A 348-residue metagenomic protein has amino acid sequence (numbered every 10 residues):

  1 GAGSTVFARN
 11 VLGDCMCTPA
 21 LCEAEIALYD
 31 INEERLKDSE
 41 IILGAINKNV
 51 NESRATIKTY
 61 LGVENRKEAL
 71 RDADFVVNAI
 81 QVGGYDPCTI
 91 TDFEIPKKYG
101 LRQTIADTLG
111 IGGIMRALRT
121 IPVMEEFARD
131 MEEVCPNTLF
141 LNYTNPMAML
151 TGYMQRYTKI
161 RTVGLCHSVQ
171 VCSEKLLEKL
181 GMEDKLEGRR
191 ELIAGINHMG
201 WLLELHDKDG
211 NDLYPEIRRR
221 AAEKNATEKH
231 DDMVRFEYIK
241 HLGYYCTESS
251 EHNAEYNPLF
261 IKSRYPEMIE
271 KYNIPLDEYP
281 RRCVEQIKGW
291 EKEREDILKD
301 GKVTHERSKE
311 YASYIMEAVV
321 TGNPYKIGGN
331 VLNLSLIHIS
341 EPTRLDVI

Functional and structural regions predicted by a protein language model:
A2-C22: N-terminal Rossmann-like dinucleotide-binding module
G3, Q81-Y85, P146: Short glycine-rich anion-binding loops that position phosphate/pyrophosphate groups of nucleotides and phosphorylated
C17-E52: Glycine-rich phosphate-binding loop and adjoining beta1-alpha1-beta2 segment of Rossmann-like nucleotide-binding folds
K48-D74, Q81-G84, Q103-L109, G113 (+2 more regions): A structured beta-alpha segment of the ubiquitous adenosine-cofactor-binding alpha/beta core
F75-K97: Short, solvent-exposed beta-strand-terminating loops
T89-R156: Rossmann-fold NAD(P)-binding glycine/threonine-rich loop
V134, L139, Y143-D209: Rossmann-fold dinucleotide-binding core
G181-S340, R344, I348: Long, compositionally biased stretches enriched for glycine and/or charged residues
